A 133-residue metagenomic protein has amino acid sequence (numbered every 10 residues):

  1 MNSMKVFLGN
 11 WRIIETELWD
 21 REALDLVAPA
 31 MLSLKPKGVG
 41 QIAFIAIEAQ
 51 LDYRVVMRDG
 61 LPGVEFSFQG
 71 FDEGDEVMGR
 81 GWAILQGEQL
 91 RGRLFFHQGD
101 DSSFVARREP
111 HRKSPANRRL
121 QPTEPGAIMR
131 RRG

Functional and structural regions predicted by a protein language model:
N2-V6, L32-P36, F44, L61 (+3 more regions): Mature soluble binding/inhibitory domains
S3-D25, G92-L94, T123-G133: Tryptophan-anchored aromatic micro-motifs
N10, R21-L61: N-terminal glycine/threonine-rich, aromatic-flanked beta-hairpin/loop signature
R21, Q41, E48-Y53, D72-V77 (+1 more regions): Short, surface-exposed beta-strand/loop "edge" segments at domain boundaries and coil↔beta transitions
G40-I45, V64-D72, G92-F95: Short beta-strand segments that buttress and anchor functional surface loops
V55-Q89: Mid-chain, well-packed structural core segment of small domains
V77-R112: Short, compact, well-ordered microdomains
Q98-G133: A generic hydrophobic-segment detector
